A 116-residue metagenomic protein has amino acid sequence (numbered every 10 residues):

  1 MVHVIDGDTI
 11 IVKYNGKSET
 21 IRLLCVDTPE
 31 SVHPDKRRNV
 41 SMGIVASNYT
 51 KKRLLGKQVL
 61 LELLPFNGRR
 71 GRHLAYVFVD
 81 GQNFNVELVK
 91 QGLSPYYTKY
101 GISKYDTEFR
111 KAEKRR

Functional and structural regions predicted by a protein language model:
M1-R116: Small beta-barrel nucleic-acid-binding modules, primarily SNase/OB-fold domains and secondarily Tudor-like barrels
